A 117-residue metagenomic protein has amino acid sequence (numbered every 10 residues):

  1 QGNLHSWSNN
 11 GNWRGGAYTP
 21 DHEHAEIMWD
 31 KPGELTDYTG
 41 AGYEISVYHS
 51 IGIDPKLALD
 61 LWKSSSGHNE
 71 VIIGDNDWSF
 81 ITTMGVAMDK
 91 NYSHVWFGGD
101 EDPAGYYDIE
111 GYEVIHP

Functional and structural regions predicted by a protein language model:
Q1-P117: Functional surface patches built around histidine and acidic residues
